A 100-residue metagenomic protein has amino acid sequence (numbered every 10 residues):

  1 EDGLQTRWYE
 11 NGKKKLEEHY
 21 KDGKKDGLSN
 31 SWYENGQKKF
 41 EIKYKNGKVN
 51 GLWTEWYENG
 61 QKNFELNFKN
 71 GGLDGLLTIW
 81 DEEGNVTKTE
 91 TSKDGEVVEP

Functional and structural regions predicted by a protein language model:
E1-P100: Glycine/tyrosine- and acidic-biased, solvent-exposed loop/turn segments at the edges of beta-strands
